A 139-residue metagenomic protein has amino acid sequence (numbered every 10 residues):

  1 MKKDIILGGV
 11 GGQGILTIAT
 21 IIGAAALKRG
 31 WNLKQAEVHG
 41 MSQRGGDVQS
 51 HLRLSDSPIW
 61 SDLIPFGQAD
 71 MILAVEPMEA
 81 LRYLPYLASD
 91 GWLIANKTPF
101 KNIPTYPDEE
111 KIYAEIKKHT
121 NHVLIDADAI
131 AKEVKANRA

Functional and structural regions predicted by a protein language model:
M1-A139: Active-site cofactor/cluster-binding pocket
